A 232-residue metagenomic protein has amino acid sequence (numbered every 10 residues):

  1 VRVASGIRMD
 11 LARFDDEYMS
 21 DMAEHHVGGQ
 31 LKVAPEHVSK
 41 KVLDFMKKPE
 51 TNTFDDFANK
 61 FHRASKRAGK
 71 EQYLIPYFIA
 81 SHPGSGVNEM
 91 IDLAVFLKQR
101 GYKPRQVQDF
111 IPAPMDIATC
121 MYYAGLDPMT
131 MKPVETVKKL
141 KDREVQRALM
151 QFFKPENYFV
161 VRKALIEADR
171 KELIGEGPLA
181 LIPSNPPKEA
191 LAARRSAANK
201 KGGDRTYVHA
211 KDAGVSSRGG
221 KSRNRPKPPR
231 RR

Functional and structural regions predicted by a protein language model:
V1-I75, I79-P83: Conserved SAM/AdoMet-binding glycine-rich loop
V1-S5, E89-M90, F96: Phosphate/diphosphate-binding loops
R13-E17, H37, P49-D56, S85-D92 (+5 more regions): Generic recognition of stable, solvent-exposed alpha-helical segments in well-folded globular domains
A23, V95-Q99, I166: Non-catalytic positions within long, well-ordered alpha-helices that form the structural scaffold/packing of enzyme
V33, P76, L97, V107 (+1 more regions): Hydrophobic, well-ordered secondary-structure elements that form the walls of internal hydrophobic environments
T51-K60, D92-M129: C-terminal, active-site-flanking charged/polar segments
H82-S85, A113: Acidic, metal-coordinating catalytic cores used for nucleic-acid/nucleotide bond scission and strand-transfer chemistry
P114-R232: Radical SAM enzyme core and accessory elements
